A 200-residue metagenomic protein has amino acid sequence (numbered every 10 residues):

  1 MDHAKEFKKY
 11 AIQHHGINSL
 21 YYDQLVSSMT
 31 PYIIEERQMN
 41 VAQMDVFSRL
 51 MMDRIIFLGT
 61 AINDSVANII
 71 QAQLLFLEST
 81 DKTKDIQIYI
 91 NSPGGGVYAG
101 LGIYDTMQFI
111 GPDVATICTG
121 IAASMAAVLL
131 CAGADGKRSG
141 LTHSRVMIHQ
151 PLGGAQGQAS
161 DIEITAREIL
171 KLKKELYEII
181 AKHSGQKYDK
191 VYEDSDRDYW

Functional and structural regions predicted by a protein language model:
M1-W200: Terminal-region recognition feature
